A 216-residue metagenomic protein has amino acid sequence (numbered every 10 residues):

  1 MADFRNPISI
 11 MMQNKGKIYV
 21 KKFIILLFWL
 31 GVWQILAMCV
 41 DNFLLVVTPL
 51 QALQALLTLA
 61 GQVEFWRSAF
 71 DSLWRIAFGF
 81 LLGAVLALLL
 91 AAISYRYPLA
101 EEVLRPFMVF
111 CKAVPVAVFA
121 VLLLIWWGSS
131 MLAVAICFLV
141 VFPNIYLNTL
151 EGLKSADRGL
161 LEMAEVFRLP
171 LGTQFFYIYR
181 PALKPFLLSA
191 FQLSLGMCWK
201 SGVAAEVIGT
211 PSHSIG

Functional and structural regions predicted by a protein language model:
M1-L27: Transmembrane alpha-helical segments of polytopic membrane transport and secretion proteins
M11-Q13, C39-L81: Periplasmic/extracellular loop-to-transmembrane helix junction in inner-membrane transport proteins
F65-A69, L73, V103-F110, T149 (+2 more regions): Hydrophobic alpha-helical elements at and bordering transmembrane segments of multi-pass membrane proteins
F78-M108: Transmembrane-helix boundary motif in ABC transporter permease subunits
V109-N144, E151: Generic hydrophobic transmembrane alpha-helix motif, especially the helices
I125, S201-G216: Glycine-rich helix-loop "coupling/hinge" segments at transmembrane-helix boundaries in multipass transporters
A135, L139, G172-A205: Transmembrane alpha-helices
N148-A190, G216: Short cytoplasmic-facing helical segments at TM-TM junctions of multi-pass membrane proteins
